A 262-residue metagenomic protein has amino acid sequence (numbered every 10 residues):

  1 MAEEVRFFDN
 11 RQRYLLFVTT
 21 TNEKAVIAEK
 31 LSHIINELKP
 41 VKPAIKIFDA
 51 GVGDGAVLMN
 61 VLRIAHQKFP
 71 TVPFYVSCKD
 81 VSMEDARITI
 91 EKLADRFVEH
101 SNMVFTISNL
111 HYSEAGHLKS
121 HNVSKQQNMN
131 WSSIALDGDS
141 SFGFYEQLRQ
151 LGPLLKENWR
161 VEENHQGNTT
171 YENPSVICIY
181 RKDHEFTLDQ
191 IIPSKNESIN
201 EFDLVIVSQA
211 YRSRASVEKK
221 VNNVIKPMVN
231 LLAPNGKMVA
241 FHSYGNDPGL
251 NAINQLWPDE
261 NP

Functional and structural regions predicted by a protein language model:
M1-A44, K92: Class I SAM-dependent methyltransferase Rossmann-like catalytic core, especially the SAM/SAH-binding loop
K42-A56, S77: Conserved class I S-adenosyl-L-methionine
G53, S82-M83, L110-S113, S243-P248 (+1 more regions): Short "lid" loop at the C-terminus of a central beta-strand within the Rossmann-like core of SAM-dependent
N60-N200: Class I S-adenosyl-L-methionine-dependent methyltransferase module
E197-I199, K219-P234: A short glycine-rich, Lys/Arg-flanked "PGG" loop and its adjoining helix->strand segment in the class I
V205-I206: Hydrophobic beta-strand segment of the Class I
N235-S243: Conserved beta-strand signature within the Rossmann-like core of class I S-adenosyl-L-methionine
N251-P262: Conserved Class I S-adenosyl-L-methionine
